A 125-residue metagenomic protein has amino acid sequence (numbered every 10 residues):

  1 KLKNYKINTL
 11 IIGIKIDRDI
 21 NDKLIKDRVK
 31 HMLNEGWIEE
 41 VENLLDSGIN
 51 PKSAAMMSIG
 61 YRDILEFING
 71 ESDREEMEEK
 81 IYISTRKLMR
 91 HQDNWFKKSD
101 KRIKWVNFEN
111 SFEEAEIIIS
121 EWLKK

Functional and structural regions predicted by a protein language model:
N4-K125: Catalytic core of IPPT-family isopentenyl/dimethylallyl transferases that prenylate adenosine-containing substrates
